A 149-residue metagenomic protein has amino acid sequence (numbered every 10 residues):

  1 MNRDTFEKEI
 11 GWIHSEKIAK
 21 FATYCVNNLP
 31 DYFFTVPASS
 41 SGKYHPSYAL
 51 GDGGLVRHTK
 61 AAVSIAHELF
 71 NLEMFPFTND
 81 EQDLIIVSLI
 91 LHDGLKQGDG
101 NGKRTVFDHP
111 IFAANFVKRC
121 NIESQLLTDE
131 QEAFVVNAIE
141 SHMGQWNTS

Functional and structural regions predicted by a protein language model:
M1-N101: Acidic/His-rich, divalent-metal-binding segments that scaffold phosphate/diphosphate chemistry
E9, I85, Q125-S149: Histidine/acidic-rich helix-loop-helix segments that form or flank divalent-metal centers in metalloenzyme catalytic
L55, D80, V106-P110, T128 (+1 more regions): Short capping loops/turns at secondary-structure boundaries
H58, H92, H109-P110, H142-M143: Histidine-centered active-site/metal-ligand motif
A62-A66, F107-E123: An active-site-proximal "capping" alpha-helix that borders the catalytic cofactor pocket
E73-F77, N121-D129: Inter-helical turn/loop segments and adjacent helix faces that build the functional surface of alpha-helical bundle
G100-K103, S124: Substrate-binding clefts and substrate-entry loops adjacent to catalytic sites of polymer-processing enzymes acting on
K103-R104, F112-N115, R119, E130 (+2 more regions): Short, Lys/Arg-rich amphipathic alpha-helical interaction segments that bind nucleic acids or acidic protein surfaces
